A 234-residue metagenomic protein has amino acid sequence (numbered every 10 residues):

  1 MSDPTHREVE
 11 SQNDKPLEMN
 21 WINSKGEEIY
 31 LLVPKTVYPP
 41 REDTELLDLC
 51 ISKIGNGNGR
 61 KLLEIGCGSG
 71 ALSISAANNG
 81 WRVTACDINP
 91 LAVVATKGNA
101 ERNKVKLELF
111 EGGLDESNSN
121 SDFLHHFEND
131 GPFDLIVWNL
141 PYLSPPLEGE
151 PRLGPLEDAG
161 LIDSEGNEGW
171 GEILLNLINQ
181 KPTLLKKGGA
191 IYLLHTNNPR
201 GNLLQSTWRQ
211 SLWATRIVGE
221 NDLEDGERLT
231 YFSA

Functional and structural regions predicted by a protein language model:
S2-N79, A95, D115-S119, I217 (+1 more regions): SAM-dependent Rossmann-like transferase core, predominantly class I methyltransferases with a strong bias toward
G26-E27, N103-L107, W213: A short helix-to-beta-strand connector/capping loop
P39, P90-L91, P199-R200: Short alpha-helical
E45-G149: Conserved SAM/SAH cofactor-binding pocket of Class I
N79, R152-L156, W208-S211: Glycine-rich, phosphate-binding/catalytic loops in enzymes
S121-D122, L147-R152, L204, R228-L229: Short aromatic-enriched loop/helix-cap "lid" or pocket-rim segments at secondary-structure transitions that line
L140-I173: Mobile active-site "lid"/loop adjacent to the S-adenosyl-L-methionine
G169-Y231: Conserved Class I SAM-dependent methyltransferase catalytic core
